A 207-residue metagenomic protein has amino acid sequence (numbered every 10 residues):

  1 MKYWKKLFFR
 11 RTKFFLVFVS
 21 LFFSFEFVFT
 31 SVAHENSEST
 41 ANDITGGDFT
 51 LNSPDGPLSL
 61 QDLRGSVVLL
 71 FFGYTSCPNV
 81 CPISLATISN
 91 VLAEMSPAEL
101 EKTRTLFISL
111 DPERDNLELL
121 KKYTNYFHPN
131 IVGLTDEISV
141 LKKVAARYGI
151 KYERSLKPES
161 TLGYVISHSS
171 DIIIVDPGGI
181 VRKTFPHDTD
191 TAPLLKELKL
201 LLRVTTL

Functional and structural regions predicted by a protein language model:
Y3-L16: Bacterial N-terminal signal peptides that target proteins for export
F15-E26: Bacterial N-terminal signal peptides
V32-D62, A86: N-terminal "domain-start" segment that seeds a small globular fold
Q61-S84, I88: Short active-site neighborhood of thiol/selenol oxidoreductases, capturing the structured segment around
S66, I83-I108: Conserved helix-turn-beta segment immediately C-terminal to the redox Cys motif in thioredoxin-like folds
K102-R114, N130-S139: Thiol-based oxidoreductase modules, predominantly thioredoxin-like and allied folds used for disulfide exchange
K121-S169: Short, internal strand/loop/helix patches that form the active-site neighborhood or redox-interaction surface
P158-L207: Thiol-/selenol-based redox modules, centered on thioredoxin-like and closely related oxidoreductase domains
